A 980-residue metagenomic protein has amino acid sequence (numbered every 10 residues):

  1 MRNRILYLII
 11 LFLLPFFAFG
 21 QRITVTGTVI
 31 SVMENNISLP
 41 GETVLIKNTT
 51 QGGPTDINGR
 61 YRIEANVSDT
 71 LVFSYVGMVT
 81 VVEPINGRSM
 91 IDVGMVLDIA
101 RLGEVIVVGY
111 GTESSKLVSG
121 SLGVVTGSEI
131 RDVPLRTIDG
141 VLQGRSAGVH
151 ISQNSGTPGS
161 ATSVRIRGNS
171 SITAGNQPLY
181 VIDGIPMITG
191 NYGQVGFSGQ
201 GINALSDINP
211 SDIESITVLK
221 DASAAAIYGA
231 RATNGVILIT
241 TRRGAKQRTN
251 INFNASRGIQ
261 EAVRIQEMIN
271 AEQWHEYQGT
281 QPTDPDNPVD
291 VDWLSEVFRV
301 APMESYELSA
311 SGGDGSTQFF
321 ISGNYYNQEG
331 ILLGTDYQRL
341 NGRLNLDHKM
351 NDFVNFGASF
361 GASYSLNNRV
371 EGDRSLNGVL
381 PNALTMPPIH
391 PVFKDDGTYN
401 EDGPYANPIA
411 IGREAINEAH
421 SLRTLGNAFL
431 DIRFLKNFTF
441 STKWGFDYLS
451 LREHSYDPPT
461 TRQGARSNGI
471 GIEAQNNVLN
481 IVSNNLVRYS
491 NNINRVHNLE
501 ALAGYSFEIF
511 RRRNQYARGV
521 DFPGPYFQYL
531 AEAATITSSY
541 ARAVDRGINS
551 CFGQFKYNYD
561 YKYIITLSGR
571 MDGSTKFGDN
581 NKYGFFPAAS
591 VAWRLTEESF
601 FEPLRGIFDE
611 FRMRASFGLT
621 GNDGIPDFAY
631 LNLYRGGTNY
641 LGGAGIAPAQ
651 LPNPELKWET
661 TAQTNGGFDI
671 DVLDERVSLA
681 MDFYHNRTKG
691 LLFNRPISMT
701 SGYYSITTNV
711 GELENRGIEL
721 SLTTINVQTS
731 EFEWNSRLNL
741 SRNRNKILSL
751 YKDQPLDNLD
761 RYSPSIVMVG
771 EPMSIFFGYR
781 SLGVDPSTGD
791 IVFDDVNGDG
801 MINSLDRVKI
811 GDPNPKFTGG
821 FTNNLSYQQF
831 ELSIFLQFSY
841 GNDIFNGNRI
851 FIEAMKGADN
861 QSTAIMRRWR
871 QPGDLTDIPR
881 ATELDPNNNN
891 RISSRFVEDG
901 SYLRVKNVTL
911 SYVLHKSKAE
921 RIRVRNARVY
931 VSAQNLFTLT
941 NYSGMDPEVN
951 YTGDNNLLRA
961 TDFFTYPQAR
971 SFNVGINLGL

Functional and structural regions predicted by a protein language model:
R2-Y7, L11, F16-R343, H348-M350 (+8 more regions): Short, small/polar-rich motifs associated with maturation and membrane association, primarily at protein termini
S115-L117, T189-G190, I227-G229, Q247-R248 (+8 more regions): Switch/connector loops and helix/strand junctions flanking conserved nucleotide-binding motifs in nucleotide-processing
I130, Q177, H275, A301-E304 (+7 more regions): Extracellular/periplasmic, surface-exposed regions of secreted and cell-surface proteins
N252-D286, T708, I725-P813, I844 (+4 more regions): Conserved small-residue
L294-V297, S574, P786, S839-R928 (+1 more regions): Extracytoplasmic gating/loop element in the C-terminal half of outer-membrane beta-barrel translocons and assembly
E304-E307, R374-I409: Acidic, glycine-rich flexible loop segments
P813-F845: Glycine-rich, aromatic-lined ligand/substrate-binding cores of catalytic and carbohydrate-binding domains
